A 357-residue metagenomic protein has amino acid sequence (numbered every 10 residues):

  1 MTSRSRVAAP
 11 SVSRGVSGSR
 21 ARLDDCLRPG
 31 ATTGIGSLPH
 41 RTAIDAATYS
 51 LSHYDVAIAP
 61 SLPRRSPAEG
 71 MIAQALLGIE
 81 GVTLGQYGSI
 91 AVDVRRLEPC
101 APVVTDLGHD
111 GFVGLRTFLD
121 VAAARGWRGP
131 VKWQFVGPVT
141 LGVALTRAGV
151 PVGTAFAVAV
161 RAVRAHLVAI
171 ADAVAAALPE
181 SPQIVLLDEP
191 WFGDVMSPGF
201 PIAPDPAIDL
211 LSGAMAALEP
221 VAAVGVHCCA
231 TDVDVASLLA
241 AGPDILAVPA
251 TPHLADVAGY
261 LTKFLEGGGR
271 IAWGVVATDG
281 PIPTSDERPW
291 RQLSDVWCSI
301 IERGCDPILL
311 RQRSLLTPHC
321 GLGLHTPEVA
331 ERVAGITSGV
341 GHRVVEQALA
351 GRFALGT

Functional and structural regions predicted by a protein language model:
M1-V152, F156, A240, G269 (+3 more regions): Alpha/beta catalytic barrel-like cores
S37-R41, D232-V233, V248-V257, D279-I282: Acidic-and-aromatic substrate-binding clefts and catalytic sites of carbohydrate-active enzymes
I58-P63, L186, L246-A247, A272: Conserved beta-strand positions in the central sheet of alpha/beta enzyme cores
D106-D110, V150-A162, G199-L210, T284-Q292 (+1 more regions): Alpha-helix N-cap and loop-to-helix initiation/capping positions
L141-A155, L186-I202, A230, G274-P283 (+1 more regions): Active-site-proximal beta-alpha loop/turn segments in soluble metabolic enzymes
A155-A255: Active-site loop segments of alpha/beta catalytic cores
A255-K263, S285-L309: A short, acidic, amphipathic alpha-helical segment used as a generic capping/interface helix at domain edges
D256-A277: Glycoside hydrolase catalytic-domain groove-lining segments
